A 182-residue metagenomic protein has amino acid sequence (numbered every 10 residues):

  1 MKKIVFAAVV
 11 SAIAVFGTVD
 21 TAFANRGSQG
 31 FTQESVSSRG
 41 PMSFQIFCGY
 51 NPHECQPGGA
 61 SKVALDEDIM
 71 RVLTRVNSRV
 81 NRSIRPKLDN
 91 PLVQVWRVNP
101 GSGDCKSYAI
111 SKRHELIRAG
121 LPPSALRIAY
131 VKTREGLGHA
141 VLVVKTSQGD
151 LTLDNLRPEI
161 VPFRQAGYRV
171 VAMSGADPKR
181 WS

Functional and structural regions predicted by a protein language model:
I4-V5, V19-S182: A structural boundary/capping signal
A7-G17: Bacterial N-terminal signal peptides
